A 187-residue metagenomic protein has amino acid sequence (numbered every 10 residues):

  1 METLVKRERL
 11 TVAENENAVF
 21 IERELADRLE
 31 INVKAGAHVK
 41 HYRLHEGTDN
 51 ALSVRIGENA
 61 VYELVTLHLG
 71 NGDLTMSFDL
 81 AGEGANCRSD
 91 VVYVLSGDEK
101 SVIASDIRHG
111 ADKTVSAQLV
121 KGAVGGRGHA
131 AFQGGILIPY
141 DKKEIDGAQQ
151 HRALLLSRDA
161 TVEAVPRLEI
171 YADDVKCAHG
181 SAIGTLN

Functional and structural regions predicted by a protein language model:
E2-N187: Conserved beta-strand/loop scaffold segments within soluble protein domains that form the structured core and edges
